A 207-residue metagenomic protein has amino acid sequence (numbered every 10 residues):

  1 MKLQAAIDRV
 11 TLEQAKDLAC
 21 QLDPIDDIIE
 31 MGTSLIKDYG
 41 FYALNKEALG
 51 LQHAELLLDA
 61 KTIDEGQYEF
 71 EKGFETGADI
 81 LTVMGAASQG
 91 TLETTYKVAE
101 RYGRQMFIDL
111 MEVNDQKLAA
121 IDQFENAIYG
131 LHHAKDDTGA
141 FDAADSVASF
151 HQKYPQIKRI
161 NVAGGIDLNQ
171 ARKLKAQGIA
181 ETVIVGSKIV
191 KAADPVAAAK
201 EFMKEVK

Functional and structural regions predicted by a protein language model:
M1-Q67, V190-K191, V196-A197: Conserved N-terminal beta1-alpha1 strand-loop-helix module at the mouth
L3-I7, I29-M31, L56-A60, L81-V83 (+4 more regions): Hydrophobic faces of well-ordered beta-strands that scaffold small-molecule active sites in alpha/beta enzyme cores
P24-D27, G50-H53, E75-I80, E100-Q105 (+3 more regions): Glycine-enriched alpha-helix->loop->beta-strand junction motifs that scaffold or abut catalytic
N45-V98, Y102: Glycine/small-residue-rich loop that forms an oxyanion/phosphate-binding "nest" at active or ligand-binding sites
D64-T76, V113-F124, I166-V183: Catalytic cores of alpha/beta
A78-T91, Y129-G139, G178-A199: Glycine-rich phosphate-binding active-site loops on the catalytic face of alpha/beta enzymes
R104, Q152-R159, L168-N169, K175-K207: Alpha/beta catalytic cores of nucleotide-metabolism and tRNA/nucleoside-modifying enzymes
Q116-L131, D136-N161, G165-I166: Short loop-to-alpha-helix "cap/lid" segments that border enzyme active sites across diverse enzyme classes
